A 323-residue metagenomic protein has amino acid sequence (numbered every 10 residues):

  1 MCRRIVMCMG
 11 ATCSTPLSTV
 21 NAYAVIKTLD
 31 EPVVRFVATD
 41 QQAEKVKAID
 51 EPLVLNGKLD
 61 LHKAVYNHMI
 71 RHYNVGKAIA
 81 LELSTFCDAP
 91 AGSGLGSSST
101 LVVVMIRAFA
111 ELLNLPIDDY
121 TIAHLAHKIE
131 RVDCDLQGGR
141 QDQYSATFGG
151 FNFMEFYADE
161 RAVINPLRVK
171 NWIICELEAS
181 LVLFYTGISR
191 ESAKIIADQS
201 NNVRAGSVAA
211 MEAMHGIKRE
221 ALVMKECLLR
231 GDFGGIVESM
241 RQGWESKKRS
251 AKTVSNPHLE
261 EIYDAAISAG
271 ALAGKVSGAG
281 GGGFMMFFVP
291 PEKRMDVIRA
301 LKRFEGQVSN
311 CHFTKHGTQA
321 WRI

Functional and structural regions predicted by a protein language model:
M1-C2, V6-C8, T15-R71, V75-K77 (+6 more regions): C-terminal nucleotide
E82-A89: Hydrophobic alpha-helical hairpins/lids featuring a short glycine-rich hinge
A91-S93: Helix-loop-helix module between adjacent transmembrane segments
L95-L115: DPxDG-like acidic metal-binding loop motif
G282: Glycine-rich active-site/cofactor-binding loop and its immediate structural neighborhood
